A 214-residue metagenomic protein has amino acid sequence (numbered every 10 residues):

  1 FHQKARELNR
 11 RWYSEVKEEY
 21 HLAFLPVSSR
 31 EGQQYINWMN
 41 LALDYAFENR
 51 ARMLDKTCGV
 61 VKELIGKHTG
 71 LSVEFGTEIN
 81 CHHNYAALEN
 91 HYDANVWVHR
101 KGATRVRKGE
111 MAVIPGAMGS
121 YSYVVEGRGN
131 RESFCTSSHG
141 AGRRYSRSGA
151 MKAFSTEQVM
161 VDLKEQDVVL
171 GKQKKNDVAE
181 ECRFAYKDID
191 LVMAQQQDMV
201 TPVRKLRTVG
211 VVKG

Functional and structural regions predicted by a protein language model:
F1-G214: Domain-length cofactor-binding catalytic modules of enzymes
